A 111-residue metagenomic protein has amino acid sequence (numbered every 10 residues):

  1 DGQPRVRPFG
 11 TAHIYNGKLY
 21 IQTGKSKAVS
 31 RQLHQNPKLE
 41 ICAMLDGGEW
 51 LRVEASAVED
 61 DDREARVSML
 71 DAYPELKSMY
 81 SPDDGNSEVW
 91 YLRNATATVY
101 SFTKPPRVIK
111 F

Functional and structural regions predicted by a protein language model:
D1-G17: N-terminal structural module
D1-Q3, G47-E49, Y100: Short glycine/serine/proline-enriched coil/turn segments at secondary-structure junctions
P4-V6, V29-R31, W50-R52: Short acidic/glycine-rich loop or secondary-structure boundary segments that cap or lie
R5, L33-Q35, T103: Short glycine/proline-enriched turns and hinge-like loops at secondary-structure junctions
V6-P8, I21, E59: A sequence-level detector of short linear motifs
R7, P37, G85: Short beta-strand or tight-loop elements that sit immediately N-terminal to catalytic metal-binding acidic residues
A12-G48: A short mixed-secondary-structure module that forms the rim of ligand-binding clefts
W50-F111: Charged, gly/pro-rich active-site loop segments
